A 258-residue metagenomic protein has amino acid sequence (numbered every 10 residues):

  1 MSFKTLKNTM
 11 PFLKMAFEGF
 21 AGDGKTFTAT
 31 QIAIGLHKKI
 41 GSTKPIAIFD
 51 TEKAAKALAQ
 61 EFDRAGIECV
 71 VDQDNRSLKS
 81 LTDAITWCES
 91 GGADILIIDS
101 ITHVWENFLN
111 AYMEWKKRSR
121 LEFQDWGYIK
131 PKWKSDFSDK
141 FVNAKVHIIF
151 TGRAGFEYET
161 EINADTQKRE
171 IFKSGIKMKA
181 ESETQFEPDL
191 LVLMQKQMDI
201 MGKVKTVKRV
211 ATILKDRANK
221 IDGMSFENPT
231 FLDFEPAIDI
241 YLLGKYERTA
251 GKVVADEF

Functional and structural regions predicted by a protein language model:
M1-S2, T9-M15, G22-G24, I200-F258: C-terminal regions of RecA-like/P-loop NTPase motor modules
S2-G91, I95, T102-H103, N107: Conserved P-loop
F20, D139-L232: Phosphate-binding/switch region of NTP-binding enzymes
E52, D99-S100, F150-G155: A short beta-strand-to-loop transition that corresponds to the Sensor-1 phosphate-sensing loop of AAA+ P-loop ATPases
Q60, E106-Y112, T160-I162: Short, conserved acidic/polar surface loops in the N-terminal third of protein domains
A65-G66, Y112-K116, T166-K168: Glycine-rich, phosphate-binding/catalytic loops in enzymes
D74-T82, F123-N143, S174-Q185: Amphipathic alpha-helical transducer elements in NTP-driven molecular machines
I98-P131: Conserved P-loop NTPase nucleotide-binding/switch module
